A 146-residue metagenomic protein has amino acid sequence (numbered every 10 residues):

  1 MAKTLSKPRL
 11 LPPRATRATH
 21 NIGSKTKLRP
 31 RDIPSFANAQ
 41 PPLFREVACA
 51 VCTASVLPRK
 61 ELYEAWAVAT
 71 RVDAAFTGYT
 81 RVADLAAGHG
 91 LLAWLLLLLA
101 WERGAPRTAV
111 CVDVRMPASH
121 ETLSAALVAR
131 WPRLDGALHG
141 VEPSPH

Functional and structural regions predicted by a protein language model:
M1-A83, G88-R107, V114, A118: Intrinsically disordered, low-complexity glycine/charged-rich regulatory or linker segments that flank or connect
E102-R103, D113-R115, L127-L134: Aromatic/acidic cage segments in peptide-binding pockets
A109-V112, G140-E142: Intrinsic disorder
C111, H120-L123: Metal-dependent phosphodiester-processing active-site neighborhood
T122-H146: S-adenosyl-L-methionine
